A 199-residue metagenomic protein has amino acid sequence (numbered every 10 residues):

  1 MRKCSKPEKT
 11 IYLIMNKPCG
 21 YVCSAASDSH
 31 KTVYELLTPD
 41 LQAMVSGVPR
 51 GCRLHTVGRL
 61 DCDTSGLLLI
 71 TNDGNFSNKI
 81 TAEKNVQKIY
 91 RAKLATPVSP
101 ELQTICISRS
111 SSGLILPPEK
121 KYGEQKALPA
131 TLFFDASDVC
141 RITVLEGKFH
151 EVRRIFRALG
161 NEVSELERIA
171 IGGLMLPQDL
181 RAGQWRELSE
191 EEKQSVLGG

Functional and structural regions predicted by a protein language model:
M1-G199: Basic, flexible Lys/Arg- and Gly-enriched helix-loop patches that mediate nucleic-acid binding at interfaces with rRNA
